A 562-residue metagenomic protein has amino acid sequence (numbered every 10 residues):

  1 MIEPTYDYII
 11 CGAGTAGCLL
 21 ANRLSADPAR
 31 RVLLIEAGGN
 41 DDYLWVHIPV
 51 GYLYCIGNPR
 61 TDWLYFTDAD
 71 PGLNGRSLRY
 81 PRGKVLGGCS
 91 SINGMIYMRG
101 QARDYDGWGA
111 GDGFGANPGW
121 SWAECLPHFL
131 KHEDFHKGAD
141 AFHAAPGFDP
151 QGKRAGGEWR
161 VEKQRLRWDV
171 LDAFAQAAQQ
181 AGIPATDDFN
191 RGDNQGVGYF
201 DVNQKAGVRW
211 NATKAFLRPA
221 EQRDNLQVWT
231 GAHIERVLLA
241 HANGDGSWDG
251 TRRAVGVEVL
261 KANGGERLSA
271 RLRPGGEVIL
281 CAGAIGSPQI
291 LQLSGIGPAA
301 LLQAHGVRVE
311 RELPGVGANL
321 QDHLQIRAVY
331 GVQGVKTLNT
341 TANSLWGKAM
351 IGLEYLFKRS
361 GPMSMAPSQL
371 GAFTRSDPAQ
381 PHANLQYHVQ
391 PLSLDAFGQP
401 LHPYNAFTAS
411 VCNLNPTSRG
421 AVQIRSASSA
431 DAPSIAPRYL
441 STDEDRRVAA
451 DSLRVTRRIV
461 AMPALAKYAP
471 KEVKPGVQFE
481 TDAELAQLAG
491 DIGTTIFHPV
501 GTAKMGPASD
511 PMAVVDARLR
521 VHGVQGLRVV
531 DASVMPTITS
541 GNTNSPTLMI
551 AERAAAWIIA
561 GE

Functional and structural regions predicted by a protein language model:
M1-E562: N-terminal redox-cofactor-binding region of secreted/periplasmic oxidoreductases
